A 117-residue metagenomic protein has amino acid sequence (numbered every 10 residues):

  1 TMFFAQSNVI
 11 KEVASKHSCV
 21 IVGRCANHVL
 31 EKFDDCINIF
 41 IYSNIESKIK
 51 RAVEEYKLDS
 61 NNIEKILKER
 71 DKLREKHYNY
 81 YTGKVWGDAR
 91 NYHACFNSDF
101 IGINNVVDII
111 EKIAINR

Functional and structural regions predicted by a protein language model:
T1-S18: ATP-dependent small-molecule kinase phosphotransfer cores that center on conserved nucleotide phosphate-binding segments
S7, I103-E111: Short, amphipathic alpha-helical "lid/cap" segments that border enzyme active or binding sites
V13, V29-K32: RNA pseudouridine synthases
A14, A114-R117: Short, hydrophobic alpha-helical segments
G23-H28: Short, polar loop motifs at secondary-structure junctions
K32-E55, D59-K68: Conserved phosphate-donor/acceptor-positioning beta-strand/loop module used by diverse small-molecule
D59-N104: Small-molecule kinase domains that catalyze NTP-dependent phosphoryl transfer to phosphate-bearing small molecules
